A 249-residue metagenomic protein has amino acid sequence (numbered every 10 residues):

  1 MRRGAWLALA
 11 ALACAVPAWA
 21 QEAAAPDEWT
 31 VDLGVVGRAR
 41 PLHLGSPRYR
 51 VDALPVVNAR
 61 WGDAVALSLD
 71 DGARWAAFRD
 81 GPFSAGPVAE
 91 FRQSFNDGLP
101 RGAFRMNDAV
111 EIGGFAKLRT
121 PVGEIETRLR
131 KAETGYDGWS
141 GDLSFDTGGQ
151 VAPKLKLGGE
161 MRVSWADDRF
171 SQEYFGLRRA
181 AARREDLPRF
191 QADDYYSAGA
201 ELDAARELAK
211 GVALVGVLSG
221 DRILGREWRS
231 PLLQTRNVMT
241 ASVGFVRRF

Functional and structural regions predicted by a protein language model:
M1-E28: Cleavable N-terminal export/targeting peptides
Q21-S68, A73: Short glycine/proline- and aromatic-enriched beta-strand/turn motifs that initiate or cap beta-hairpins
W29, Y49-P55, A59, G81 (+4 more regions): Residues that define the transmembrane beta-barrel architecture of outer-membrane proteins
V31, D63-L67, F83, V122-E126 (+2 more regions): Repeated loop/turn-to-beta-strand initiation elements of outer-membrane beta-barrel proteins
L33-V35, V57, L69, A85-A89 (+6 more regions): Membrane-embedded beta-strand positions of outer-membrane beta-barrel proteins
G37-H43, W61-D63, A89-F95, T120-V122 (+4 more regions): Transmembrane beta-strands of outer-membrane beta-barrel pores
H43-Y49, L67, R79, M106-N107 (+3 more regions): Solvent-exposed loop/turn segments connecting transmembrane beta-strands in outer-membrane beta-barrel proteins
W75-A76, T134-T235, R247-F249: Outer-membrane beta-barrel transmembrane domain signature
